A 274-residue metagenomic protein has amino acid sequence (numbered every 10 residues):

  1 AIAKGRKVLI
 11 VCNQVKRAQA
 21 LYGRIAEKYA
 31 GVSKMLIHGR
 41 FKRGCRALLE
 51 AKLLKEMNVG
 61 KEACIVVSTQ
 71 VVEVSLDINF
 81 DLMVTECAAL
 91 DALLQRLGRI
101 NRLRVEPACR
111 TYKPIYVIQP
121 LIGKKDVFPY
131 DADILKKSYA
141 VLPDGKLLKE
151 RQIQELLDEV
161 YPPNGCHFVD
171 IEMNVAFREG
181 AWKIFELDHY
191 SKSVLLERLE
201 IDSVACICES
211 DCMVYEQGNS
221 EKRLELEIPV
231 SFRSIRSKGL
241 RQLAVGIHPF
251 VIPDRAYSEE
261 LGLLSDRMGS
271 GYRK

Functional and structural regions predicted by a protein language model:
A1-R6, C12-Q14: Conserved helicase motor core of P-loop NTPases
I2-A3, E56-K61, L76-D77: Conserved catalytic network of the ASCE P-loop NTPase/AAA+ motor domain
A3, K16, A20-K55, T85-K274: C-terminal helicase lobe and adjacent C-terminal extensions/tails of nucleic-acid helicase motors
R6-I10, A63-V66: Generic beta-sheet signal
E27, V74-I78: Short loop/helix-cap segments at secondary-structure boundaries that form the rim of catalytic
I37, V67-S68, N79: A secondary-structure boundary/capping signal
N58-E73, T85: Conserved two-lobed SF2 helicase motor
L82: Conserved phosphoryl-transfer motifs of two-component systems
